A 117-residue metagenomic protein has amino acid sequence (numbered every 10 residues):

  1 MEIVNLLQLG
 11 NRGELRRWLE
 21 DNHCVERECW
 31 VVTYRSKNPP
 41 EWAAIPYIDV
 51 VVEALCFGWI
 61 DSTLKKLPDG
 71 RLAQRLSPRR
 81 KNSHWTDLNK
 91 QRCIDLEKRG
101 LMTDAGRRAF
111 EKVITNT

Functional and structural regions predicted by a protein language model:
M1-T117: Charge-dense, helix-prone N-terminal extensions
